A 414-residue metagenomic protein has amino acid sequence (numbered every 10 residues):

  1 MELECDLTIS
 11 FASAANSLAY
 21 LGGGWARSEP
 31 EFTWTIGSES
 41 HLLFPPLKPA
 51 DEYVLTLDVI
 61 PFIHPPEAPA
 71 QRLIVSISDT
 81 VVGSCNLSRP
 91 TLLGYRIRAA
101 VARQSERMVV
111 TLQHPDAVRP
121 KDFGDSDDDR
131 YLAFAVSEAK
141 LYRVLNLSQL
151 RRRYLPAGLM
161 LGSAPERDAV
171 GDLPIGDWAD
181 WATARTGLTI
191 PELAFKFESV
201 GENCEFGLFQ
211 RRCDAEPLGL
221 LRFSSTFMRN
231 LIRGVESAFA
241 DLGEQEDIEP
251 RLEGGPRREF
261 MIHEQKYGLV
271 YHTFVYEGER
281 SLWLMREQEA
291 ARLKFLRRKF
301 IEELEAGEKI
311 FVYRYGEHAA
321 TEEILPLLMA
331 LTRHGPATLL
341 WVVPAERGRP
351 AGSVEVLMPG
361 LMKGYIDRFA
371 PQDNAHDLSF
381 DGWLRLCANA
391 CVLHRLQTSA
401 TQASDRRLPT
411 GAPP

Functional and structural regions predicted by a protein language model:
M1-E52, I63-A70, A117-L161: Glycan-recognition and processing domains
H41-Y53, I97-R103, E302: Extracellular and analogous surface-interaction loops
V54-D58, V109-T111: Residues within well-ordered beta-strands of beta-sheet-rich folds
P66-V81: Short, surface-exposed beta-strand/strand-loop-strand elements in extracellular ectodomains
S78-D79, A157-P414: Extracellular glycan-modifying ectodomains
V82-S105: Extracellular carbohydrate recognition and processing domains and analogous Trp-centered ligand-binding platforms
E106-R119: Cysteine-clustered segments with highest specificity for TGF-beta superfamily mature ligands
